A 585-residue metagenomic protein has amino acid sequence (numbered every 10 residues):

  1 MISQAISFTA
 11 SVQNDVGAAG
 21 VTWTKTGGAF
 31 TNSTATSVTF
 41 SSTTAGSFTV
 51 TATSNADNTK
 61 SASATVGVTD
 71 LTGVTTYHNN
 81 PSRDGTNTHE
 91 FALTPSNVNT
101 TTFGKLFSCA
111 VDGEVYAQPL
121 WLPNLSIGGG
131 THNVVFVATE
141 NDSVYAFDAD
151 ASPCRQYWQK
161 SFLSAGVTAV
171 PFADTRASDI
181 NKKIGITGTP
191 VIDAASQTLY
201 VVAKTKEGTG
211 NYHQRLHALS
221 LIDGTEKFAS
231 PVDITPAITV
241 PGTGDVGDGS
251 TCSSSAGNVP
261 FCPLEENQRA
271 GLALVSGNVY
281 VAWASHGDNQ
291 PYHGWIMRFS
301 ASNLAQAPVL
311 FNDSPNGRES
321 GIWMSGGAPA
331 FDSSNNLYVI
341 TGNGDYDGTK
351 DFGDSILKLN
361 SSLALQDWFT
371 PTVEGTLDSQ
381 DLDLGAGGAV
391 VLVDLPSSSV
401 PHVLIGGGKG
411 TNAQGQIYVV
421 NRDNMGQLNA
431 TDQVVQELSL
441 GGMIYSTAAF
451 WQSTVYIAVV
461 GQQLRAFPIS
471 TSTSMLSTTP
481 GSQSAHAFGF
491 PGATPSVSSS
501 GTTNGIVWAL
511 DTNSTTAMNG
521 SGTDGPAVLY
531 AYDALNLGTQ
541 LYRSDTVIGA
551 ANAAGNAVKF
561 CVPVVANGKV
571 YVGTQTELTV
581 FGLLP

Functional and structural regions predicted by a protein language model:
M1-I2, T22-S41: Low-complexity "stalk/linker" and mucin-like segments enriched in Ser/Thr/Pro/Ala/Gly
Q4-V12: A short beta-strand segment in extracellular, disulfide-stabilized domains
V16-V21: Solvent-exposed loop segments of extracellular immunoglobulin-like
T44-S47: Short tyrosine-centred short linear motifs in exposed loops/low-complexity segments
T49-T53: Extracellular recognition modules
N55-A62: Short, exposed coil/turn segments at beta-strand boundaries within extracellular/luminal domains
A62-V68: C-terminal edge beta-strand
D70-L395, P401-G426, G441-F467, G492-S499 (+3 more regions): Mobile, glycine-rich extracellular loop/lid and propeptide segments that shape or gate substrate/ligand access
